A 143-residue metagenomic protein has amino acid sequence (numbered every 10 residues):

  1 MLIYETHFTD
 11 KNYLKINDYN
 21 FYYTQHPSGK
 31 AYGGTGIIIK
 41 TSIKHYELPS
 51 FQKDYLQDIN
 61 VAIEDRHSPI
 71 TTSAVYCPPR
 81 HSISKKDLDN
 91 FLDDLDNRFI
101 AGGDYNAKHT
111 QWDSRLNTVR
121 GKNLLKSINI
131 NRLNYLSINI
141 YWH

Functional and structural regions predicted by a protein language model:
M1-H143: A shared catalytic/ligand-binding motif for oxyanion handling
